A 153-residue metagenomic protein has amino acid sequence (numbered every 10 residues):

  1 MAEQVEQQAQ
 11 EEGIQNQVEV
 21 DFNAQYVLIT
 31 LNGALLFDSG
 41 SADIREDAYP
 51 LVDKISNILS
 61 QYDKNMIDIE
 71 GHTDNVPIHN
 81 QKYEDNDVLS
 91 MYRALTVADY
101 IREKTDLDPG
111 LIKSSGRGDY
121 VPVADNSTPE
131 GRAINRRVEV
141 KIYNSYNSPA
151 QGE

Functional and structural regions predicted by a protein language model:
M1-G33: Juxtamembrane linker/hinge segments adjacent to a transmembrane helix in small membrane proteins
V5, A9-G13, S56-L59, D63 (+1 more regions): Sec/Tat-exported extracytoplasmic proteins
I14-F22, D63-G71, G110-K113: Short beta-strand elements
T30, L36-K54, Y62, H72-G152: Periplasmic OmpA-like peptidoglycan-binding domain that tethers envelope proteins to the cell wall
